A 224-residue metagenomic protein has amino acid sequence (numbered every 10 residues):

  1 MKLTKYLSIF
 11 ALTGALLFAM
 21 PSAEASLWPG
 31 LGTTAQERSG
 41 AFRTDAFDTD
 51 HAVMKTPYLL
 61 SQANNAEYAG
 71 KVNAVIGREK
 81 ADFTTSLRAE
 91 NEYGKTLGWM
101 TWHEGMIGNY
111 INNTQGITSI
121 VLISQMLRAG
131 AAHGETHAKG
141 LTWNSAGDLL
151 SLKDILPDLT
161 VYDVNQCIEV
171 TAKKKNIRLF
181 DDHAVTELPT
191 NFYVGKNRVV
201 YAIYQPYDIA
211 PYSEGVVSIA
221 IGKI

Functional and structural regions predicted by a protein language model:
M1-Y6: Positively charged n-region of N-terminal signal peptides that target proteins for export
S8-L16: Hydrophobic helical h-region of N-terminal Sec-dependent signal peptides in bacterial secretory/periplasmic proteins
L16-S22: C-terminal segment of classical bacterial N-terminal signal peptides
A23-I224: Compositionally biased intrinsically disordered regions enriched in Thr/Gly
